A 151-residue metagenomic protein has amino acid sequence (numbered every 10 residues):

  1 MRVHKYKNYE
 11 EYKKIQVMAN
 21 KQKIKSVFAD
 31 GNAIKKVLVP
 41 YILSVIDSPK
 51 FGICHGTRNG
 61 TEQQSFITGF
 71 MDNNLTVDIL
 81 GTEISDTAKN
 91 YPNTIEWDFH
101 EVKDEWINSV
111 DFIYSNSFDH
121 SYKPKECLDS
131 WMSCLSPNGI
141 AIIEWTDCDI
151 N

Functional and structural regions predicted by a protein language model:
M1-D47: Class I SAM-dependent methyltransferase Rossmann-like catalytic core, especially the SAM/SAH-binding loop
F51-V102: Class I SAM-dependent methyltransferase SAM/SAH-binding core
F66, S117, W131: Class I S-adenosylmethionine-dependent transferase superfamily signal
H100-I113: A short acidic, Gly/Pro-enriched loop at the edge of an enzyme's catalytic core that lines a small-molecule cofactor
D111-P124: A short SAM/SAH-binding and catalytic strip from SAM-dependent methyltransferases
K125-I140: A short glycine-rich, Lys/Arg-flanked "PGG" loop and its adjoining helix->strand segment in the class I
N138-C148: Conserved beta-strand signature within the Rossmann-like core of class I S-adenosyl-L-methionine
N151: Conserved Class I S-adenosyl-L-methionine
